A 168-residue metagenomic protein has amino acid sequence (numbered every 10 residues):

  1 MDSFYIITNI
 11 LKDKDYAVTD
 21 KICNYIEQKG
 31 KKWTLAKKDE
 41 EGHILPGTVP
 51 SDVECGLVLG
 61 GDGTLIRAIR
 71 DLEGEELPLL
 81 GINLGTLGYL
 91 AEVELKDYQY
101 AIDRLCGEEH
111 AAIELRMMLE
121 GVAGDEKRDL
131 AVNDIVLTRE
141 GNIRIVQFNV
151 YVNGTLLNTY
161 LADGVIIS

Functional and structural regions predicted by a protein language model:
M1-C55, L95-A112, A123-D129: ATP/NTP phosphate-donor binding region
T64-A68: Short glycine/serine/threonine-rich phosphate/pyrophosphate-binding segments that cradle anionic phosphate groups
L72: Active-site catalytic pocket residues across diverse enzymes, especially alpha/beta-hydrolases
E76-P78: Proline-centered loop/turn at the N-terminus of a beta-strand
N83: Divalent-cation-assisted or electrostatically stabilized phosphate/pyrophosphate-binding catalytic cores
L87-G164: Catalytic core of DAGKc-family lipid kinases
I167-S168: Conserved mixed alpha/beta catalytic, RNA-binding, or beta-rich assembly cores of soluble enzyme, regulatory
